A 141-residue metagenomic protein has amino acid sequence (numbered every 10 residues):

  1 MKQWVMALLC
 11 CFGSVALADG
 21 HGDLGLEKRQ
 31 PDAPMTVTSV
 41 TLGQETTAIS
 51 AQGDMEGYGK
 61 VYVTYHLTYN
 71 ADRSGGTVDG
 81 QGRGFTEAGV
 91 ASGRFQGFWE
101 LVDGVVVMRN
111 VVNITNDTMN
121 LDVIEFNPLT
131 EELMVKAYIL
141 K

Functional and structural regions predicted by a protein language model:
M1-W4: Positively charged n-region of N-terminal signal peptides that target proteins for export
M6-C10: Hydrophobic helical h-region of N-terminal Sec-dependent signal peptides in bacterial secretory/periplasmic proteins
G13-V15: N-terminal signal peptide c-region/cleavage motif recognized by signal peptidases
A18-K141: Beta-strand-enriched cores of mature, soluble protein domains
